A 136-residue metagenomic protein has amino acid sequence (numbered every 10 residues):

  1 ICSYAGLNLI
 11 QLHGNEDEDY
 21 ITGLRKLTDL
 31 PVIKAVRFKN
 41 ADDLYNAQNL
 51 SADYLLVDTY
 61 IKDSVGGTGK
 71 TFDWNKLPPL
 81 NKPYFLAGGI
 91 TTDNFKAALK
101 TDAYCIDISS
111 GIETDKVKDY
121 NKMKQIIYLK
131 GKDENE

Functional and structural regions predicted by a protein language model:
I1: An active-site-proximal structural segment forming one wall of the substrate-binding cleft that immediately precedes
Y4, N15-I106, S110, V117-E136: Short loop-to-alpha-helix "cap/lid" segments that border enzyme active sites across diverse enzyme classes
